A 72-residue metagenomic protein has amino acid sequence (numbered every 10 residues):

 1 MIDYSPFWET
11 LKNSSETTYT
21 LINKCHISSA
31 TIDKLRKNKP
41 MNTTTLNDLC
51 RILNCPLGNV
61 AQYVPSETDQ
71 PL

Functional and structural regions predicted by a protein language model:
M1-T20: A short, Lys/Arg-rich alpha-helix, primarily the initiator
E9-T10, A61-L72: Short, charged recognition helix plus adjacent turn of helix-turn-helix-like nucleic-acid-binding domains
S15-D33: Short alpha-helical DNA-recognition segment
K39-R51, D69: Short, basic-rich loop-to-helix N-cap that marks the start of a DNA-contacting helix
